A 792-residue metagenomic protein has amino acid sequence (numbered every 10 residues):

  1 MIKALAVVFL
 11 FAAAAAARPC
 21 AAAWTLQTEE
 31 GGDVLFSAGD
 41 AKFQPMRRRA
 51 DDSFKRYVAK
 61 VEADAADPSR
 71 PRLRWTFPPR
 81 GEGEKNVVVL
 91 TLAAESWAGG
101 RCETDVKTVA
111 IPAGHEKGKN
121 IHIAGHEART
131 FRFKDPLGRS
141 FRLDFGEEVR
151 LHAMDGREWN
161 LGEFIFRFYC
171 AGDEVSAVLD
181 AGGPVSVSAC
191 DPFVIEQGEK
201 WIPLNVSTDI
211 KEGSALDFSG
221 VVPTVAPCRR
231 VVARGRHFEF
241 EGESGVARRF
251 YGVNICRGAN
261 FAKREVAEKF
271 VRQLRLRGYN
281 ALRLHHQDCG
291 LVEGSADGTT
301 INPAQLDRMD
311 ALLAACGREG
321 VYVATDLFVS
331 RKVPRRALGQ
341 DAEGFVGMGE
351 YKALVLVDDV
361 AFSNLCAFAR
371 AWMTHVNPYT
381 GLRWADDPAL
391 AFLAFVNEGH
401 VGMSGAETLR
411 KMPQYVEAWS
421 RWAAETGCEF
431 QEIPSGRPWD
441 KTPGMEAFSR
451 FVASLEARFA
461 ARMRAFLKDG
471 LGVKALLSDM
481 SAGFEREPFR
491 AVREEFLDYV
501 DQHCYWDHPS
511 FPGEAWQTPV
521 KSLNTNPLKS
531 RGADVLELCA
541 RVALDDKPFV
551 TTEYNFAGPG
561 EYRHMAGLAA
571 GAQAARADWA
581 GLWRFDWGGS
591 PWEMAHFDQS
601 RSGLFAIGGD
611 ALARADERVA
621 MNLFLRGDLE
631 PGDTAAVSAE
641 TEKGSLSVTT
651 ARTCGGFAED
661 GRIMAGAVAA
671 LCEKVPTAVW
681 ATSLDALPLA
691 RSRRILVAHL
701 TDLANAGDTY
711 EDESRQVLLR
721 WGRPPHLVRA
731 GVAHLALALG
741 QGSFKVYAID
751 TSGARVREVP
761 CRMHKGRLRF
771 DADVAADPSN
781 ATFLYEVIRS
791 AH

Functional and structural regions predicted by a protein language model:
A4-A13: Sec-dependent N-terminal signal peptides
R18-P68, L73-P78, V88-A94, D105 (+2 more regions): Acidic-aromatic substrate-binding/catalytic surfaces of carbohydrate-active enzymes
A50, F77, E82, A94 (+9 more regions): Long, low-hydrophobicity ectodomains and other hydrophilic envelope-associated domains
E127-I195: Beta-strand-rich recognition/accessory modules
V178-P227: Non-catalytic propeptide/linker segments at domain boundaries
R230-L497: Active-site mouth of glycoside hydrolases
F459-L476, P488-W506, S522-T641: Catalytic-core region of carbohydrate-active enzymes that cleave or remodel glycosidic bonds
A681, G766-H792: C-terminal beta-strand-rich structural cap/linker in extracellular carbohydrate-active enzymes
